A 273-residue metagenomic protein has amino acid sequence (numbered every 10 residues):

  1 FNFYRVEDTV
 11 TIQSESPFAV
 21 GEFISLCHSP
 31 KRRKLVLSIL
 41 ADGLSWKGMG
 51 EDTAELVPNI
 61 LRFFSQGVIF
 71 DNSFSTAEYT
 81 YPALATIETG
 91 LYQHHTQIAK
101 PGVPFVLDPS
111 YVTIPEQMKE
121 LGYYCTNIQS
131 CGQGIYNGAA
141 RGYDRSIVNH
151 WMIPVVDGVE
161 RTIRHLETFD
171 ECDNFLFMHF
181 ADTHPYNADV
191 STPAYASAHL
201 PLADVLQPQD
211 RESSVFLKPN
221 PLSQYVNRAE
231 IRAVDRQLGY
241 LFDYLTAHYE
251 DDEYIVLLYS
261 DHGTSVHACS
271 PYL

Functional and structural regions predicted by a protein language model:
F1-L273: Catalytic domains that recognize anionic headgroups
